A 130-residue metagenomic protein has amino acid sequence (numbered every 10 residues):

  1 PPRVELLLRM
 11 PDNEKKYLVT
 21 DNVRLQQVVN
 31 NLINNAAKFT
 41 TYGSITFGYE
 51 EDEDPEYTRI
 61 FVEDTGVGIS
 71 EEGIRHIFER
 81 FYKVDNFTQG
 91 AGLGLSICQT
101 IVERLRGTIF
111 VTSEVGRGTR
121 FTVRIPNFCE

Functional and structural regions predicted by a protein language model:
P1-K16: Conserved catalytic submotifs in the C-terminal HATPase_c
A36-A37: Short helix-loop "hinge" at the ATP-lid/N-box region of the Bergerat-fold HATPase_c
S44-P55: Short beta-strand/loop element within the Bergerat-fold HATPase_c
I69-F81: Short conserved segment of the HATPase_c
G94, C98: Short alpha-helical Gxxx[C/S/T] motif in the catalytic ATP-binding
R117-T119: Glycine-rich GHKL/ HATPase_c ATP-binding element in histidine kinases
